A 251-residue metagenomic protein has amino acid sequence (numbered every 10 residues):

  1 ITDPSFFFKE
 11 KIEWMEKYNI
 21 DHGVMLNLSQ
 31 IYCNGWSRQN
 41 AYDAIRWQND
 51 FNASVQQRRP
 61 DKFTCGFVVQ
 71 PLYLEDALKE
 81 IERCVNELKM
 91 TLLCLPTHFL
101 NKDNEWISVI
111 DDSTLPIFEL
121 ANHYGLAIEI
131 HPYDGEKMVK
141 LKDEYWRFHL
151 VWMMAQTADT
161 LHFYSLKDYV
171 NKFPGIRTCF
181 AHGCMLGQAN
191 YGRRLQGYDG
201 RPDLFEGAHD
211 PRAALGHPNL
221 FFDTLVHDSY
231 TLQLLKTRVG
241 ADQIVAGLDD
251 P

Functional and structural regions predicted by a protein language model:
I1-P251: Helix-coil boundary/capping segments in enzymes
